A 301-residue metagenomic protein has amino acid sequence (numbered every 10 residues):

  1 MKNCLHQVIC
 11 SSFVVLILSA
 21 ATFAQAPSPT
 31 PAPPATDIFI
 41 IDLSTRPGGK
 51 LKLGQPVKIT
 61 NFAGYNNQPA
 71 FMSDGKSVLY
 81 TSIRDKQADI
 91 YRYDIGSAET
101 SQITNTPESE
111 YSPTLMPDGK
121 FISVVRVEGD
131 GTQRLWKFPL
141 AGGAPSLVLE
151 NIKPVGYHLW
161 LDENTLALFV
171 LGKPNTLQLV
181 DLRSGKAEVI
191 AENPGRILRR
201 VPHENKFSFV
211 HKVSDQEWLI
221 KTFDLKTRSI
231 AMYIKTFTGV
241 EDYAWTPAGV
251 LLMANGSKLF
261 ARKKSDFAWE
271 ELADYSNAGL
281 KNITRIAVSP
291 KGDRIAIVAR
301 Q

Functional and structural regions predicted by a protein language model:
M1-Q7, Q25: Positively charged n-region of N-terminal signal peptides that target proteins for export
N3, V14-L16, A278: Intrinsic-disorder/low-complexity peptide segments enriched for small residues
Q7-V8, I286: Positively charged, low-complexity intrinsically disordered regions
I9-A20: Bacterial N-terminal signal peptides
Q25-Q301: Sequence signature of WD/YWTD-type beta-propeller architectures
